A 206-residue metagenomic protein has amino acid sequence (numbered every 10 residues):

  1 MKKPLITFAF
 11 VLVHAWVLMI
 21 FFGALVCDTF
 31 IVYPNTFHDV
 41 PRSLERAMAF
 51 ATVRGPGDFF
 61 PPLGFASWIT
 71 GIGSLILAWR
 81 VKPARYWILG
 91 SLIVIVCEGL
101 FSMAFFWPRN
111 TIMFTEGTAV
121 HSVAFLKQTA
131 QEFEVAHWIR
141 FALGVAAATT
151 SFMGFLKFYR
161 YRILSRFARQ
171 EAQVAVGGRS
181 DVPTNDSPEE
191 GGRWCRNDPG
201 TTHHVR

Functional and structural regions predicted by a protein language model:
K2-M19, I76-C97: Interfacial segments of alpha-helical transmembrane regions
T7-I69, N110, F114-Q131, I163-Q170: Interfacial loop at the N-terminal end of multi-pass membrane proteins
L63-G73, L143-A148: Core segments of transmembrane alpha-helices that mediate helix-helix packing or line hydrophobic substrate/ligand
I76-S91, F158-G177: Cytoplasmic juxtamembrane regions at transmembrane-helix boundaries
V96-A104: Mid-bilayer segments of alpha-helical transmembrane spans in multi-pass integral membrane proteins that mediate
L143-Y161: A hydrophobic membrane-anchoring alpha-helix module
G200-T201: Short, intrinsically disordered C-terminal tails of secreted or membrane-associated proteins
